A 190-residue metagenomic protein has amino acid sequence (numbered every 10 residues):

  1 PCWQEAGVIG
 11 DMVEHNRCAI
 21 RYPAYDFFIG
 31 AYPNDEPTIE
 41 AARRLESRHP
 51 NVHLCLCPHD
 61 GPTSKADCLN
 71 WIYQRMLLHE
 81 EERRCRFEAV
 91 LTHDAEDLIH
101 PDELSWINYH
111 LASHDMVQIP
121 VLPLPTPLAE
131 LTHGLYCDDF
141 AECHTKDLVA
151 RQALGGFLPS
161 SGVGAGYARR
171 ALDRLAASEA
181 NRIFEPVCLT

Functional and structural regions predicted by a protein language model:
C2, A31-P33, H93-D94: Short beta-strand/turn micro-motifs composed of small residues that flank or help shape donor/cofactor-binding pockets
C2-G10, D35: A structural helix-start
E14-P62: Acidic donor-binding segment of Leloir-type glycosyltransferases
Y22-A24, E82-F87: Short helix-terminating capping/connector loops at secondary-structure junctions
P37, F87, H93-H110: Acidic donor-binding/catalytic loop of UDP-sugar-dependent glycosyltransferases, especially processive GT2
R44-P58, T63-E81, C85, E103-I183: Long helical/loop segments within the catalytic core of UDP-sugar-dependent glycosyltransferases, especially the large
D94-L98, N181, P186: The conserved acidic donor/metal-binding loop of glycosyltransferases
